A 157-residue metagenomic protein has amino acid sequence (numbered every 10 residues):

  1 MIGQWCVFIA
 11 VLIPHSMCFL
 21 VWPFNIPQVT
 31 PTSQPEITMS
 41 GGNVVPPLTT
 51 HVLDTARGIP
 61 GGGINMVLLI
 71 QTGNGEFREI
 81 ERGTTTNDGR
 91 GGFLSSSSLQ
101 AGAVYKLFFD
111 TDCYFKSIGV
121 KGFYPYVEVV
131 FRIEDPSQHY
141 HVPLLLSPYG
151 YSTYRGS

Functional and structural regions predicted by a protein language model:
Q4-G63, I70-Q71, S152, S157: Beta-strand-rich domain onsets/edges
V45, G102-V104, S137: Extracellular Ig-like/FN3 beta-sandwich strand-entry sites
N65-L69, K106-F108: Beta-strand signatures of extracellular beta-sandwich domains
G75-F93: Short, acidic Ser/Thr/Gly-rich low-complexity loop/linker segments typical of extracellular and cell-surface proteins
F93-A103: Short Pro-Gly-centered beta-turn/loop motif in secreted/extracellular proteins
G102-C113: A short, solvent-exposed beta-strand micro-motif common in secreted/extracellular proteins
D112-F123, Y151: Short acidic/polar inter-strand loop motif in beta-rich domains
S137-S157: Compositionally biased low-complexity segments at domain edges in trafficked proteins and select soluble regulators
